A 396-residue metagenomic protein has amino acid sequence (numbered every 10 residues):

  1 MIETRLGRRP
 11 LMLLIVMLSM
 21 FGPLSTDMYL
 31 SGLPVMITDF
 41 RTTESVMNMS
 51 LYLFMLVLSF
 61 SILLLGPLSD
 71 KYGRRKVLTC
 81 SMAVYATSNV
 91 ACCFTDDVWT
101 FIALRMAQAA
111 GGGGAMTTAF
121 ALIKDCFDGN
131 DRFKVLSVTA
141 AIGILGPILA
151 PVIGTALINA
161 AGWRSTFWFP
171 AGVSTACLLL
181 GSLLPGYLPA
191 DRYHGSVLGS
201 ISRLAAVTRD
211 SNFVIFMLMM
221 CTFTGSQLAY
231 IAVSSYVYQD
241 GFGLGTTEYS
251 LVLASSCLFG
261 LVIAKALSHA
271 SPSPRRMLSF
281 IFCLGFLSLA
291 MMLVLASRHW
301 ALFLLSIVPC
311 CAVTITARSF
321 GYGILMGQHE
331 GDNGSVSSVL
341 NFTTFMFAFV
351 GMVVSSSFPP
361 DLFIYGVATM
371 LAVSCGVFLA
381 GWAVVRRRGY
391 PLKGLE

Functional and structural regions predicted by a protein language model:
M1-T4, G186-F216: Juxtamembrane intracellular "pre-TM" segments in multi-pass secondary transporters
D39-R41, G73, F94-T100, G111 (+2 more regions): Helix-breaking motifs and short loop linkers at transmembrane-helix boundaries and internal kinks in secondary membrane
F60-W99: Conserved MFS/SLC helix-loop-helix module at the cytosolic interface between two early adjacent transmembrane helices
V84-A91, W99-Q108, A301-P309: Paired small-residue
T100, G129-N130, S137-P185, L251: Helix-loop-helix hairpin linking two adjacent transmembrane segments in secondary transporters
L104-L145: Cytoplasmic helix-loop-helix junction between adjacent transmembrane helices in 12-TM secondary transporters
M277-G321: C-terminal transmembrane helical hairpin of 12-TM major facilitator-type secondary transporters
Y322-L362, V367-M370: A late C-terminal transmembrane helix in Major Facilitator Superfamily
